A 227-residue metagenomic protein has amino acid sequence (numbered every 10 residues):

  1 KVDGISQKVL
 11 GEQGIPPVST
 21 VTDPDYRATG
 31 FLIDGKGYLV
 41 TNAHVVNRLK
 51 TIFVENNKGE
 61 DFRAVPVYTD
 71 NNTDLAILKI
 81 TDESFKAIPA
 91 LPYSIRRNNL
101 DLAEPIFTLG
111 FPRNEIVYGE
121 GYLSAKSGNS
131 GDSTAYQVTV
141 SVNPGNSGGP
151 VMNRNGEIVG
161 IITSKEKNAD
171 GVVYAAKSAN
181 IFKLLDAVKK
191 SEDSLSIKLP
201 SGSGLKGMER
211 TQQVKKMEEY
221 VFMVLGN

Functional and structural regions predicted by a protein language model:
K1-V18, S84-A87, I158-N227: C-terminal cap/linker of serine protease catalytic domains
P16-Y38, N42, E60-R63, A90 (+3 more regions): A conserved glycine-rich beta-strand in the N-terminal activation segment of trypsin-fold
G30, I52, F62-V65, G121 (+2 more regions): Small-residue-enriched segments and motifs
D34, P66-Y68, G110, A125-K126 (+2 more regions): A residue-level detector for short acidic-glycine micro-motifs
G35-V117, D132-A135, P144, S191-G207: Conserved active-site neighborhood of the chymotrypsin/trypsin-like protease fold
N42-N47, G110, G119, P144 (+2 more regions): Short beta->alpha transition motifs characteristic of CBS
G119-S130, Y174: Short, compositionally biased
V142-I162: Catalytic nucleophile loop of clan PA
